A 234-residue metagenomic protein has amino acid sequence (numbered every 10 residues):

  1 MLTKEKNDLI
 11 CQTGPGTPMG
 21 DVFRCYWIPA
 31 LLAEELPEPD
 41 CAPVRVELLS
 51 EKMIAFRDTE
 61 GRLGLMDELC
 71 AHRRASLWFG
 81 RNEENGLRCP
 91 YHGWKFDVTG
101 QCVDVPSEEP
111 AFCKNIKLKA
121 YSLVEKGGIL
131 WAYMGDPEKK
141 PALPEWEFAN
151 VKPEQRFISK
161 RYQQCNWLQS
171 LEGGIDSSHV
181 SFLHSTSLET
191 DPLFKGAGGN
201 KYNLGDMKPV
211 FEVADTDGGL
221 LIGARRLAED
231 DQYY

Functional and structural regions predicted by a protein language model:
M1-R24: A boundary/linker detector
K4, L32-F157, Q232: Rieske [2Fe-2S] iron-sulfur-binding domain
I10-Q12, F96, D215, G219: Compositionally biased, low-complexity repeat tracts
Q12, F23, I116, Q163-W167: A structural signal for well-ordered alpha-helical scaffolds and beta->alpha junctions
P18, V22, C89, G128 (+3 more regions): Alpha-helical structural elements
M19-G20, R45, C113, Y121-E125 (+3 more regions): A general structural signal for short secondary-structure junctions and capping/turn motifs
R62, P137-Y234: C-terminal catalytic domain of Rieske-type non-heme iron oxygenases
